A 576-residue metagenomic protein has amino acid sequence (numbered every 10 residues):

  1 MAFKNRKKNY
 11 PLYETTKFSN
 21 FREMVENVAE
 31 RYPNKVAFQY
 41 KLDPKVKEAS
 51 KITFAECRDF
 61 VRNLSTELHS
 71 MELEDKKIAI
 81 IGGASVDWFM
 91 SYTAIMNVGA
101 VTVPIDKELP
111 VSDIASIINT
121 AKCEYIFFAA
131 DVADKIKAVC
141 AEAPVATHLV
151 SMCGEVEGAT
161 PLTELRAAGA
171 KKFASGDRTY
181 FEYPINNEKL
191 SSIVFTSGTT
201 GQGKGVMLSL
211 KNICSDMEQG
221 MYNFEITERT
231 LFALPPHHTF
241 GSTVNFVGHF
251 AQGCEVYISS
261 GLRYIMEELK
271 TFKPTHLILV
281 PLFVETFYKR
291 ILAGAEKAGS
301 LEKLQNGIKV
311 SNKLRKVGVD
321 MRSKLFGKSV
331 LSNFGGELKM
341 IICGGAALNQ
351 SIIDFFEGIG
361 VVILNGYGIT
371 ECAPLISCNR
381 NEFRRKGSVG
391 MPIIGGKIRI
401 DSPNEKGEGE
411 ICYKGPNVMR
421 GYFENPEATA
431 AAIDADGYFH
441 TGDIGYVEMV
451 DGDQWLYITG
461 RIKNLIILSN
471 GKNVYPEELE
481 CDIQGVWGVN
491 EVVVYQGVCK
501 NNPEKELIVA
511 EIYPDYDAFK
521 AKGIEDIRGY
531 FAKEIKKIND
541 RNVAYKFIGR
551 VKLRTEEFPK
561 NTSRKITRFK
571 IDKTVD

Functional and structural regions predicted by a protein language model:
P33-V36, A170-F195, Q202, F224-R229: Conserved pre-ATP/AMP-binding loop-to-beta segment of ANL
N34-S85, F89-T93, P110-A115, N119 (+2 more regions): Conserved AMP-binding/adenylate-forming core of the ANL superfamily
S50-A55, S191-S215: Conserved AMP-binding A3 loop
F60-L64, N187, V206-I226: Conserved structural elements of the adenylate-forming
C214-R229, P236-K328: Conserved AMP-binding/adenylation subdomain of ANL enzymes
T275-I278, Y288-R384, K397: Gly/Ser/Thr-rich phosphate-binding loop
P392, R399-D401, E405-L468, N473-P476: Conserved ATP-binding/catalytic segment of the ANL
E491-V498, I535-D576: Conserved C-terminal "lid"/linker of ANL adenylate-forming enzymes
